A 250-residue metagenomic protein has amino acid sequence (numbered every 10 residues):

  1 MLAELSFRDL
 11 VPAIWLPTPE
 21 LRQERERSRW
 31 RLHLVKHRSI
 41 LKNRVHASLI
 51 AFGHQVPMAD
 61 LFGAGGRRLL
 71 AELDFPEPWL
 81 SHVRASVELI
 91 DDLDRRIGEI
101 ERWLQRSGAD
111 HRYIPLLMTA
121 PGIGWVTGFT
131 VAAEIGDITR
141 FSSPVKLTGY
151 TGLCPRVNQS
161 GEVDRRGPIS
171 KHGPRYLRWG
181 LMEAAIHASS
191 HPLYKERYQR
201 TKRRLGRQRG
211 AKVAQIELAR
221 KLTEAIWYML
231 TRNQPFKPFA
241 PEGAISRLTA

Functional and structural regions predicted by a protein language model:
M1-R22, E26, H33, G66-E72 (+2 more regions): Short alpha-helix plus adjacent loop in nuclease-associated cores
A3-S6, S28-R31, V35-R38, K42-I50 (+2 more regions): Short, amphipathic alpha-helical segments that act as regulatory/interfacial helices in nucleotide-processing proteins
D9-P12, L41-K42, I97-G98, G136-R140 (+2 more regions): Short helix-capping/linker segments at secondary-structure and domain boundaries
L16-P17, A47-I50, M58-G63, L104 (+5 more regions): Short coil/turn segments at secondary-structure boundaries
R29-L116, Y176, L248-T249: Glycine-rich, often acidic, oxyanion-interacting loops/wings at catalytic, nucleic-acid, or phospho-protein interfaces
L116-T119, W125, T130-A211, S246-T249: Phosphate-backbone recognition surface of nucleic-acid-processing proteins
L205-A250: Basic, amphipathic alpha-helical segments enriched in Lys/Arg and hydrophobic/aromatic residues
